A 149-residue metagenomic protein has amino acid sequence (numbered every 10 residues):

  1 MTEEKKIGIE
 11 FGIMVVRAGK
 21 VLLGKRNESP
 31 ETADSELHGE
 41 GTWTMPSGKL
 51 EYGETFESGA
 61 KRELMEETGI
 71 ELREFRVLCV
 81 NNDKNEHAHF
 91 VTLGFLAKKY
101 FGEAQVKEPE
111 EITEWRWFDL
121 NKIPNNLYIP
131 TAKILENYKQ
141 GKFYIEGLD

Functional and structural regions predicted by a protein language model:
M1-L23, S29-P30, P46-K49, V80 (+1 more regions): Conserved N-terminal beta-strand and adjoining loop/helix that marks the start of the Nudix/MutT-like hydrolase domain
K5-I7, G39-G41, H89-V91: Residue-level preference for beta-strand/loop junctions
V15, G94-K98, R116-D119: Short, well-ordered beta-strand micro-motif
K20-E66: Conserved Nudix-box catalytic region and its N-terminal flanking loop in Nudix hydrolases and closely related
W43, V106-K139: NUDIX/MutT-family hydrolases
E71-C79: A short coil-to-beta-strand element that immediately follows conserved catalytic motifs
N81-A104, T131, N137-K139: Active-site-adjacent beta-strand/loop module that shapes the phosphate/pyrophosphate-binding cleft
Q140-D149: Acidic/histidine-enriched, glycine/proline-rich intrinsically disordered or flexible terminal extensions
